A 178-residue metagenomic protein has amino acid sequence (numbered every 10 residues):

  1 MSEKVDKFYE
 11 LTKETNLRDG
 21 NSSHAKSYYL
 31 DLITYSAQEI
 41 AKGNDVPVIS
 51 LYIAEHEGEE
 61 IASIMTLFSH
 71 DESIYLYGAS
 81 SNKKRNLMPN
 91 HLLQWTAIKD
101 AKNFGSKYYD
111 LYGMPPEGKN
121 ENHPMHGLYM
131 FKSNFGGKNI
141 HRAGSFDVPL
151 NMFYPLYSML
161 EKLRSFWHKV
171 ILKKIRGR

Functional and structural regions predicted by a protein language model:
M1-N86: A conserved beta-strand-loop-helix scaffold within acyl/acetyltransferase catalytic domains
T12, N16-D19, A101, G113 (+1 more regions): A generic secondary-structure signal for well-formed alpha-helical elements
T34-Q38, A101, Y157-E161: Alpha-helix boundary/capping detector
Y35, E39, F104, F135-K138: Structured helix-beta-strand junction loops
N44-H56, A97, L150-R164: Short secondary-structure transition/capping segments
H70-F135: Acyl-donor binding region in acyl/amide transferases
Y108-R178: Active-site/acyl-donor-binding loops of N-acyltransferases
